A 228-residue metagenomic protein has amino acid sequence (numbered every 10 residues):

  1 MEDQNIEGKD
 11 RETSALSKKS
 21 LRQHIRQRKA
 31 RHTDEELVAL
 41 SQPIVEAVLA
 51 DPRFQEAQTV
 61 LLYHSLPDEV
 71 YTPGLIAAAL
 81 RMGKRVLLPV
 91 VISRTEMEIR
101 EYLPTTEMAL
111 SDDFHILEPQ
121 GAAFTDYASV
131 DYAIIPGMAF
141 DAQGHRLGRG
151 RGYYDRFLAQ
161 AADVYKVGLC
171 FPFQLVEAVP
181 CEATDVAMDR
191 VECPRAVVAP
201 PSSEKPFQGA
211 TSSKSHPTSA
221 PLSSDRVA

Functional and structural regions predicted by a protein language model:
E2-L16, Q27, T105, A128-A133 (+2 more regions): Surface-exposed, charge/polar-rich loops and edge strands
E2-S129: N-terminal active-site beta-alpha-beta segment that forms phosphate/nucleotide-binding and substrate-recognition loops
L21, I44, Y153-Y154, A187: Internal, well-ordered alpha-helical segments in soluble enzyme and binding-protein domains
I25, L62, V86, I134 (+2 more regions): A residue-level signal for conserved active-site and pocket-lining positions in enzyme catalytic cores
H64, G137, R195: Glycine-rich, N-terminal phosphate-binding loop of Rossmann-like dinucleotide-binding domains
A77, G148-Y153: Charged helix-capping and loop-helix junction motifs
L117-P119, P136-A139: A structured binding-face within diverse protein domains that lines the active/interaction site
